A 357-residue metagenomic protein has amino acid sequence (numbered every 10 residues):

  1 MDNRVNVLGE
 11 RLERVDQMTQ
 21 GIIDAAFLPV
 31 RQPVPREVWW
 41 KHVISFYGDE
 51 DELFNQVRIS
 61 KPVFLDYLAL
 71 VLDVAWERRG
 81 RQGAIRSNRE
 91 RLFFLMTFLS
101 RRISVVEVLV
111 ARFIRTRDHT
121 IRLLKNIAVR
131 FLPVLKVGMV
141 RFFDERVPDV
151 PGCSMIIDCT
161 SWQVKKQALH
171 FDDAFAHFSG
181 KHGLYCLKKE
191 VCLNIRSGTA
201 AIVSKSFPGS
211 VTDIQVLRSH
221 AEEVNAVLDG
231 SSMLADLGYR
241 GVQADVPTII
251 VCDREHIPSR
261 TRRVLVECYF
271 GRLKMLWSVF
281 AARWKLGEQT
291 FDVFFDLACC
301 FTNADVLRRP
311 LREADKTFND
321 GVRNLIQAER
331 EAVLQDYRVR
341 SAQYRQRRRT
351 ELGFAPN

Functional and structural regions predicted by a protein language model:
M1-Q82, L311, F318, Q327-A328 (+1 more regions): Charged, often Cys/His-bearing segments associated with DNA-binding zinc-finger transcription factors
V7, R14-I22, V38-W39, E52 (+8 more regions): Acidic, Ser/Thr-rich intrinsically disordered and amphipathic helical segments
L53-V57, G83-S87, T97, F113 (+1 more regions): Amphipathic alpha-helical protein-protein interaction segments
K61-F64, R91-L92, I214, R218: Short, well-ordered alpha-helical scaffold segments within catalytic/effector domains
R78-I85, R283-E288: Short, surface-exposed loop/turn segments at secondary-structure junctions
N88-R102: Short, amphipathic alpha-helical "recognition" segments used to contact nucleic acids or chromatin
R101-N357: Short, well-ordered secondary-structure "scaffold" segments embedded in the functional core of diverse domains
